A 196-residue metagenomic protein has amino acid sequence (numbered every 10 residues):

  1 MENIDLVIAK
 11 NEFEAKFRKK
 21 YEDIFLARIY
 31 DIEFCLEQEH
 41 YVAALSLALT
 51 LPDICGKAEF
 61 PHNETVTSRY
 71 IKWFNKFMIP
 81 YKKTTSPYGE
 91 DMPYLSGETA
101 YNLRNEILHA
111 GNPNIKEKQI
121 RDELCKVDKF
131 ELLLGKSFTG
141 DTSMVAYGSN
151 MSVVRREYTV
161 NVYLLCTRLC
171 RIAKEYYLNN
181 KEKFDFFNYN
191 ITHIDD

Functional and structural regions predicted by a protein language model:
M1-V42: Charged alpha-helical initiation segments
I4-A9, F13, H40-A44, C55 (+4 more regions): Anionic, Ser/Thr-rich low-complexity intrinsically disordered regions
A15-E22, Q38-L45, P93-G97, Y101 (+2 more regions): Amphipathic, non-membrane alpha-helical segments in soluble helical-bundle scaffolds
R28-D31, L47, L103: Short, hydrophobic/aromatic alpha-helical segments in well-folded domains
I29, E33, C55, L108-G111: A structural signal for well-ordered alpha-helices, especially hydrophobic packing surfaces of coiled-coils
Y41-T84: Short, contiguous, well-structured surface segments enriched in hydrophobic/aromatic residues
K76-F187: Long, charged low-complexity segments
N190-D196: Viral RNA-dependent RNA polymerase
